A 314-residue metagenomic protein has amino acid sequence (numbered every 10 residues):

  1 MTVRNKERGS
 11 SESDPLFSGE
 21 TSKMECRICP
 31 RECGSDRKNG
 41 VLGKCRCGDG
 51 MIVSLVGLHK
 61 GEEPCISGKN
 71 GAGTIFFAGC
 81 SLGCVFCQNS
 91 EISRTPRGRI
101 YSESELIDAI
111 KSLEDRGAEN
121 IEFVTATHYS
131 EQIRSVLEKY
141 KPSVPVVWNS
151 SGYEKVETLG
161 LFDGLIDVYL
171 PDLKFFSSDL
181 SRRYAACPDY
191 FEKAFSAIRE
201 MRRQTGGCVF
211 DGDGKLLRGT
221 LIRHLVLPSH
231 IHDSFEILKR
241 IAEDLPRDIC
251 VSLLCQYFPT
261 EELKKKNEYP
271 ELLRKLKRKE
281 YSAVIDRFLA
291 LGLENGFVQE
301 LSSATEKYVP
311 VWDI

Functional and structural regions predicted by a protein language model:
T2-S81, V85, N89-P96, V311-I314: N-terminal [4Fe-4S]-dependent radical SAM core
T2-V41, G206-I314: Auxiliary Fe-S-binding modules of radical SAM enzymes
G73, L82, E103-S112, C208: Short, charged beta->alpha transition segments
V85-N89, T95-I100, I133-V136, T158-L159: Short, conserved acidic/polar surface loops in the N-terminal third of protein domains
E91-N120, R287: Conserved alpha-helical substructure of the radical SAM core
R99, E103, C187, F191 (+2 more regions): Flexible, glycine- and charge-enriched loops at secondary-structure boundaries
S102, H128-Y129, S303-A304: Positions that flank functional sites
D108-K265, P270: Conserved AdoMet/S-adenosylmethionine-binding subsite of the radical SAM
